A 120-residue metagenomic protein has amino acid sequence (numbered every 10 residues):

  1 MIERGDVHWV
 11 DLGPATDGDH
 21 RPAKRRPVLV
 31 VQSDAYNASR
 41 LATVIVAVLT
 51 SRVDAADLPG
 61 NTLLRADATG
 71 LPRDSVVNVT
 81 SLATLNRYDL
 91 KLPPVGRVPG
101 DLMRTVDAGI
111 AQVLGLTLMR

Functional and structural regions predicted by a protein language model:
M1-R120: Conserved functional hotspots at enzyme active or ligand-binding sites that engage polyanionic ligands
